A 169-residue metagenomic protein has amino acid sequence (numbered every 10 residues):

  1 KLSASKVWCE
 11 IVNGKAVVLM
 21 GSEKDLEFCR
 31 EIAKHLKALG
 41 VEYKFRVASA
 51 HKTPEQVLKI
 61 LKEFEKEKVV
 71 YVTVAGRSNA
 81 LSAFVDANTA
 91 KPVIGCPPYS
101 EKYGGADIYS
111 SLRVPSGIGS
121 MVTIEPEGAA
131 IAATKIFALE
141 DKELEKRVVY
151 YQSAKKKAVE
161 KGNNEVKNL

Functional and structural regions predicted by a protein language model:
G14-A50: Glycine-rich phosphate/diphosphate-binding loop of Rossmann-like nucleotide-binding domains
K24, G105-L169: C-terminal binding/interaction regions
D25-C29, P54, A75-F84, Y103-G105 (+1 more regions): Short glycine/serine/threonine-rich phosphate/pyrophosphate-binding segments that cradle anionic phosphate groups
A33, L58-L61, A87, Y103-G117: Active-site-proximal loop->helix
F45-E63: N-terminal beta-loop-helix "entrance" segment that forms/cooperates in small-molecule cofactor or anionic ligand
K59-P97: Glycine-rich phosphate-binding loop
